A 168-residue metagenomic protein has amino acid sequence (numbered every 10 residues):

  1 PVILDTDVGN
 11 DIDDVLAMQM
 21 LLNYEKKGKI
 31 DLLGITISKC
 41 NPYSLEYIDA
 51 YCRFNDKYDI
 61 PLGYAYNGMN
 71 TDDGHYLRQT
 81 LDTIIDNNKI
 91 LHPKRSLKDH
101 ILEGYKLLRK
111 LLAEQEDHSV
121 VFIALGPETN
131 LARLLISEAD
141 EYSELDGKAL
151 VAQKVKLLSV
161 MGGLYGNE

Functional and structural regions predicted by a protein language model:
P1-E168: N-terminal acidic, glycine/proline-rich low-complexity segments
